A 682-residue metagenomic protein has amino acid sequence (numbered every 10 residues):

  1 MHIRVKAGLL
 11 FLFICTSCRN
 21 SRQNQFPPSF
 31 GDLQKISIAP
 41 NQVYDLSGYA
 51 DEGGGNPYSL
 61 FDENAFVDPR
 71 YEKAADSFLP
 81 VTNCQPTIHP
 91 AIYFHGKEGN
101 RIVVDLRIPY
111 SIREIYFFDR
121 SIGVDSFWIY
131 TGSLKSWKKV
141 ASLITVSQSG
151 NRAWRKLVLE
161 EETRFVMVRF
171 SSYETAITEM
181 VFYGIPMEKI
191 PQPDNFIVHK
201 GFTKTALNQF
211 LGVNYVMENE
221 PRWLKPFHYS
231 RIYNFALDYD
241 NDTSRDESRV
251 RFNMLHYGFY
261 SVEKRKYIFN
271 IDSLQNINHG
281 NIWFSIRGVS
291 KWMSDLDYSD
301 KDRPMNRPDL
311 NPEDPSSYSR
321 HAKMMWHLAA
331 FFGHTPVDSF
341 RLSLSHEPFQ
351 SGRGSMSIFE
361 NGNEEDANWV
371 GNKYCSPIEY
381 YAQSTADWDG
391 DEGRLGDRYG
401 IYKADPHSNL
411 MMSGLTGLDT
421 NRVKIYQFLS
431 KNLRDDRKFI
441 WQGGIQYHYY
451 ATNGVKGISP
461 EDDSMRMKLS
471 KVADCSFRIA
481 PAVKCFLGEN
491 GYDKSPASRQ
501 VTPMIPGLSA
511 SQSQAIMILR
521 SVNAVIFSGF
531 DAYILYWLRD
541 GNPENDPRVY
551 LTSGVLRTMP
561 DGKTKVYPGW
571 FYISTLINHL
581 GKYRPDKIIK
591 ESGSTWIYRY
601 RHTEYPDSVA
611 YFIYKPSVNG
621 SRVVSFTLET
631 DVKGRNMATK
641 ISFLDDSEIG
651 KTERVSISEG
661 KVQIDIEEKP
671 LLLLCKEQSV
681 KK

Functional and structural regions predicted by a protein language model:
R22-R107, F118-G123, V146-S149, I185-Q192: Disordered, acidic Ser/Thr/Pro-rich linker "stalks" and the adjacent N-terminal cap of the next globular domain
K97-G99, S121-I185: Trp- and acidic/polar-enriched beta-sheet ligand-binding modules for extracellular glycan and matrix recognition
Y110, K590-K633, S679-V680: Carbohydrate-binding surface patches
K189-F235: Boundary/entry segment of secreted carbohydrate-active catalytic domains
K225-Q442, Q446-G454: Substrate-binding cleft and catalytic face of glycoside hydrolase catalytic domains, especially the flexible beta-alpha
D435, I440-V501: Glycoside hydrolase catalytic-domain groove-lining segments
Y492-S574, I588-E591: Aromatic/acidic polysaccharide-binding cleft in carbohydrate-active enzymes
S656-K682: C-terminal beta-strand-rich structural cap/linker in extracellular carbohydrate-active enzymes
